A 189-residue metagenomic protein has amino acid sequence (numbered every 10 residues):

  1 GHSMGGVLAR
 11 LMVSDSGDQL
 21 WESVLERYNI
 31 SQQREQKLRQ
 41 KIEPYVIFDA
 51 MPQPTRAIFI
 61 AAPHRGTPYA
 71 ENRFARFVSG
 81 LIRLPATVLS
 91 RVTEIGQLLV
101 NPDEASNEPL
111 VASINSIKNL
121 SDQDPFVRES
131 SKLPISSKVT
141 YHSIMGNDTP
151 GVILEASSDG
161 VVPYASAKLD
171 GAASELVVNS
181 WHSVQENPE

Functional and structural regions predicted by a protein language model:
G1-A112, D159: Serine-dependent carboxylesterase/thioesterase catalytic core of lipase-like alpha/beta-hydrolase/SGNH enzymes
F74-G80, L89-E189: C-terminal catalytic-base region of ester-bond hydrolases, centering on the histidine of the charge-relay
